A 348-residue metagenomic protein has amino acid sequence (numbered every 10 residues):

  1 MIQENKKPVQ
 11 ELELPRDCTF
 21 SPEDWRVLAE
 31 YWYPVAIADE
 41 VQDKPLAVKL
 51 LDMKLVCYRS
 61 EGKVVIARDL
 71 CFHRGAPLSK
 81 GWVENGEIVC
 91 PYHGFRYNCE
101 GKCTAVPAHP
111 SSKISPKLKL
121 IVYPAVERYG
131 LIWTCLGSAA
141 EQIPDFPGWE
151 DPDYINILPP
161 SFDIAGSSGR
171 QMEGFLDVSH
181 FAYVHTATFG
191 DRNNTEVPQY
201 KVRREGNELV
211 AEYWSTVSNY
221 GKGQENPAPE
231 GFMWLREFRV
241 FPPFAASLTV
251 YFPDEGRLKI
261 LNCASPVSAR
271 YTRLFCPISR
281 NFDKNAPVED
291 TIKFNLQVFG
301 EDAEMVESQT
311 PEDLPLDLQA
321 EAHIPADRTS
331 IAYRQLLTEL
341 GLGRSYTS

Functional and structural regions predicted by a protein language model:
I2-S21, V27, P34-N156, E208: Rieske [2Fe-2S] iron-sulfur-binding domain
D24-L28, C276-I278: Short, positively charged
V27-E30, E255-R257: Short coil-to-beta-strand transition motifs
A140-S348: C-terminal catalytic domain of Rieske-type non-heme iron oxygenases
